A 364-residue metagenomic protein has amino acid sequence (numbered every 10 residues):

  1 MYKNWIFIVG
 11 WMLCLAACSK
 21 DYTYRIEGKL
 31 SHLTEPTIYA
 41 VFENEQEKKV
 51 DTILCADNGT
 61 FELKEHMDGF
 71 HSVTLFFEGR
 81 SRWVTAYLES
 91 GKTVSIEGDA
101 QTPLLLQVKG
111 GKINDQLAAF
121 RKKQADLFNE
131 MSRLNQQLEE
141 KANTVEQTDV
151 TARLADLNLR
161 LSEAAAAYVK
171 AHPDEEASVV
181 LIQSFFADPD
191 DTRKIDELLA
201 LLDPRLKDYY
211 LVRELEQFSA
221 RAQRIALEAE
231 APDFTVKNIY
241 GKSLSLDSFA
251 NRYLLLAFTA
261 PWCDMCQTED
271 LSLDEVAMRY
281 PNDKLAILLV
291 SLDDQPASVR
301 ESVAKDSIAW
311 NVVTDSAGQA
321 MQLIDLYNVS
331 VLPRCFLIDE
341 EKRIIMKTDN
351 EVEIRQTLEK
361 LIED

Functional and structural regions predicted by a protein language model:
M1-K29: Bacterial Sec-dependent N-terminal signal peptides
C18-E163: A non-transmembrane, solvent-exposed segment enriched in polar/low-complexity residues
S81, T151, A155-E230, D364: N-terminal targeting signals for export/organelle localization
R213-L246, W310, T357-D364: N-terminal "domain-start" segment that seeds a small globular fold
A250-Y253, F258-E275: Conserved redox-active cysteine motifs that mediate thiol-disulfide chemistry, especially di-cysteine Cys-X(1-2)-Cys
Q267-D306, S316-D325: Structural microenvironment flanking redox-active thiols in thiol-disulfide oxidoreductases
D306-I308, D315-E363: Thiol/disulfide oxidoreductase modules built on the thioredoxin-like
